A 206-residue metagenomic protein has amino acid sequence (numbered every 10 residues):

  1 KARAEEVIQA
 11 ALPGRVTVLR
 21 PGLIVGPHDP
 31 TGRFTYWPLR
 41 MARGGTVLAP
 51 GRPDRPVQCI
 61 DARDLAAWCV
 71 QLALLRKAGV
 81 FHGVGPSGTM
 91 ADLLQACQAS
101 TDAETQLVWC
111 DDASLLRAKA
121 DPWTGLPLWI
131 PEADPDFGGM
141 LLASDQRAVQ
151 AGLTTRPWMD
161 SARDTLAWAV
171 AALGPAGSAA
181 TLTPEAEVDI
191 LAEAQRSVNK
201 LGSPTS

Functional and structural regions predicted by a protein language model:
R3-H28: Conserved beta-loop-beta element that borders a ligand/cofactor-binding pocket
A4, G32-W37, P50-G79, G85 (+2 more regions): Substrate-positioning beta->alpha
V16, V47, T105-L107: Generic structural signal for residues in well-ordered beta-strands
V18, C59, L142: Short aromatic/basic micro-patch
D29-P30, M41: Conserved catalytic-core motifs of eukaryotic protein kinase domains, centered on the activation segment
P38-P50, A103: A short C-terminal helix-loop "cap" of Rossmann-like NAD(P)-dependent dehydrogenase/epimerase domains
Q71-G139, A143-Q146, R163-L166, L173-S206: Mid/C-terminal beta-alpha module of Rossmann-like enzyme folds, strongest in SDR-family dehydrogenases/epimerases
